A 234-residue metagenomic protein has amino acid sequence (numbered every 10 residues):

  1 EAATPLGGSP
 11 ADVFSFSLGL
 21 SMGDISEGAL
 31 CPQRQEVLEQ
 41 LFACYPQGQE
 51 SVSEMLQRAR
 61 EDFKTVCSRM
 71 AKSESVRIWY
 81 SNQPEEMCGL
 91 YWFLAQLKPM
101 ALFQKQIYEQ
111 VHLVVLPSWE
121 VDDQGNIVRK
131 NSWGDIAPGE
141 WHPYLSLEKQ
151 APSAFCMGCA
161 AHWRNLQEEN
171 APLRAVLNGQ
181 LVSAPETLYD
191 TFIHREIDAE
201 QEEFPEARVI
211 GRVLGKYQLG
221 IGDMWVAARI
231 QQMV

Functional and structural regions predicted by a protein language model:
E1-V52: A structured, charge-rich N-terminal accessory region that forms the first stable segment of a protein and links
A2-P5, I25-S26, E86-L94, D122-I127: A short acidic (Asp/Glu
S9-D12, W92-Y108: A short alpha->loop->secondary-structure connector
G19, N82-Q83, Q110-D123: Short beta-alpha junction loops
C44-W92: Long, hydrophobic/aromatic-enriched structural stretches that serve as scaffold segments
N126-F204, R208: A conserved mid-domain beta-alpha-beta active-site/ligand-binding segment of alpha/beta enzyme cores
I210-D223: Short helix-coil junctions and helix-kink-helix linkers
A227-V234: Basic amphipathic alpha-helical segments that dock to polyanions
